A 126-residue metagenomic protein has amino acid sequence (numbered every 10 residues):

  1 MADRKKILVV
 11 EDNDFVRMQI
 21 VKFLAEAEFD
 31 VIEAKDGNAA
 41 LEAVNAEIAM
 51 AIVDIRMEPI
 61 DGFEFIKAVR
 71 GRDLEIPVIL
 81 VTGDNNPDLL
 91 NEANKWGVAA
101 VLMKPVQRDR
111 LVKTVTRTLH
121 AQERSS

Functional and structural regions predicted by a protein language model:
E11: Conserved acidic carboxylate
D14-I32, W96: Two-component/phosphorelay signaling modules centered on CheY-like receiver
D36, D61-E64: Acidic catalytic/metal-coordinating carboxylates
E42, F63-L74: Short amphipathic alpha-helix used as the core "switch/output" element in two-component signaling
E47-I52: Active-site beta3 strand of CheY-like receiver
M57: Receiver (REC) domain active-site loop signature in two-component systems and cognate sites in sensor histidine kinases
D88, V106-V115: C-terminal output helix
